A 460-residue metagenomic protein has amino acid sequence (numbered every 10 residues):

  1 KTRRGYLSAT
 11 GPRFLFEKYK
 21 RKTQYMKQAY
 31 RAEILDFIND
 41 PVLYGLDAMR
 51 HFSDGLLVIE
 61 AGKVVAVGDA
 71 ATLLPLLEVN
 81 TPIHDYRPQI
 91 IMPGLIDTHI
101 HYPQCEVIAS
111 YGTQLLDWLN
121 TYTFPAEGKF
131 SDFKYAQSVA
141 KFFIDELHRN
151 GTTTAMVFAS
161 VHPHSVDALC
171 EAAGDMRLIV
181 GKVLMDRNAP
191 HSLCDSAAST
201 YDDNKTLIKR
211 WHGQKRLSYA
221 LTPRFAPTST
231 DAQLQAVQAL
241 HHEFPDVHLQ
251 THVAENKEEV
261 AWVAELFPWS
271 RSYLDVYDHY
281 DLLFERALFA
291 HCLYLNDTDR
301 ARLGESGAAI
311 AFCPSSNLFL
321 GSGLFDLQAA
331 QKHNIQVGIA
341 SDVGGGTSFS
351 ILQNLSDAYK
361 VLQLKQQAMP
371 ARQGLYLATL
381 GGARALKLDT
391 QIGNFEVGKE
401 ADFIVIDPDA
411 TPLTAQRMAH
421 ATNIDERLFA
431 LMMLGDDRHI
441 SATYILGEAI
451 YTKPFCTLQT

Functional and structural regions predicted by a protein language model:
T2-R4, A9-P12: N-terminal amphipathic/hydrophobic targeting modules at extreme N-termini, encompassing cleavable Sec/SRP-type signal
K20-L77, Q89-I90: N-terminal metal-binding scaffold of metallo-dependent hydrolase/deaminase domains
K27-F37, P75-D117, K141, R149: Replace "His-x-His-based motif
L43-G45, E400-F455: C-terminal cap of metal-dependent C-N hydrolases
E106-A136, I179-A197, E255-F284, A309 (+2 more regions): Active-site gating loops and adjacent loop-to-helix segments of metal-dependent hydrolytic enzymes
I108-M176, S199-G213: Alpha-helical scaffold segments that flank or form the walls of functional sites
H164-C292: Metal-coordinating catalytic core of metallo-dependent amide/deamination hydrolases
H279-L283, Q328-A415: His/Asp/Glu-enriched, well-ordered alpha-helical/loop segment that forms or immediately abuts the divalent-metal
